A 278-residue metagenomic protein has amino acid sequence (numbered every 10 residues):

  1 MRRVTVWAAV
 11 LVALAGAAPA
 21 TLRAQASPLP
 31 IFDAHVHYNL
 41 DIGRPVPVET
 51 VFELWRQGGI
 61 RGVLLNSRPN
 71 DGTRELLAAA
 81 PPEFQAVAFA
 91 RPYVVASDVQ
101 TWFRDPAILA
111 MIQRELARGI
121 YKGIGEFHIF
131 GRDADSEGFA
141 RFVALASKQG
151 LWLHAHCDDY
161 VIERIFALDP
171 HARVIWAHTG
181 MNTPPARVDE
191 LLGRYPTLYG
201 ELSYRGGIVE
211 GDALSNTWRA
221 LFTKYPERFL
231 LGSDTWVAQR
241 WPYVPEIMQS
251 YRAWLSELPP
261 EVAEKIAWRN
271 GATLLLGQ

Functional and structural regions predicted by a protein language model:
R2-W7, R23-H35, I42-G43, E49-N66 (+3 more regions): Mid-to-C-terminal alpha-helical segments outside catalytic/metal-binding sites
W7-A17: Bacterial N-terminal signal peptides
A26, D71-W152, Y199, Y204-G207: Active-site gating/metal-coordination segments in enzymes
F32-V36, V63-L65, A86-P92, G123-E126 (+4 more regions): Hydrophobic faces of well-ordered beta-strands that scaffold small-molecule active sites in alpha/beta enzyme cores
N39-V46, V63-R74, V95-D105, F130-S136 (+3 more regions): Acidic-and-aromatic substrate-binding clefts and catalytic sites of carbohydrate-active enzymes
P47-L54, T73-A79, I108-E115, G138-F142 (+4 more regions): A general structural detector for well-ordered alpha-helical segments in enzyme core domains, enriched
Q85-V87, P196-Y199, P245-R252: Active-site gating loops and adjacent loop-to-helix segments of metal-dependent hydrolytic enzymes
D133-L231: Catalytic pocket-lining loop regions of alpha/beta-barrel enzymes, especially the amidohydrolase/enolase/GH5 lineages
